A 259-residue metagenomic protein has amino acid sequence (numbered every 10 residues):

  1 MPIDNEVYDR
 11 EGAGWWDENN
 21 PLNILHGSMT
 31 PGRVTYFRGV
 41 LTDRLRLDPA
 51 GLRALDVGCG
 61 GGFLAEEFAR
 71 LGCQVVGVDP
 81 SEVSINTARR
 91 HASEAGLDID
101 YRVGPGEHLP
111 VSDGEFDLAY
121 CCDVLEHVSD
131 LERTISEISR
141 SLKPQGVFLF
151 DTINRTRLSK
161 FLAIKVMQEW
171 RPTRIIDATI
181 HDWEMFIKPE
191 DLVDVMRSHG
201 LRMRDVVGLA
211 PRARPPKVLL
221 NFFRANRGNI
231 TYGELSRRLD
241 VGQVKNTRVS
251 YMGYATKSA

Functional and structural regions predicted by a protein language model:
M1-N20: N-terminal, positively charged/glycine-rich alpha-helical extensions of SAM-dependent methyltransferases
G27-A50: Conserved alpha-helix/loop element of class I SAM-dependent methyltransferases that forms part of the SAM/SAH-binding
L55, F63-H108: Class I SAM-dependent methyltransferase SAM/SAH-binding core
A95, D194, M203-A259: A C-terminal cap/extension of S-adenosyl-L-methionine-dependent methyltransferases that defines the acceptor-substrate
Y120: A conserved beta-strand element that flanks and buttresses the S-adenosyl-L-methionine
E132-P144: A short glycine-rich, Lys/Arg-flanked "PGG" loop and its adjoining helix->strand segment in the class I
V147-P172: Conserved class I S-adenosyl-L-methionine
P172-D191: Acceptor-substrate binding/catalytic loop of class I
